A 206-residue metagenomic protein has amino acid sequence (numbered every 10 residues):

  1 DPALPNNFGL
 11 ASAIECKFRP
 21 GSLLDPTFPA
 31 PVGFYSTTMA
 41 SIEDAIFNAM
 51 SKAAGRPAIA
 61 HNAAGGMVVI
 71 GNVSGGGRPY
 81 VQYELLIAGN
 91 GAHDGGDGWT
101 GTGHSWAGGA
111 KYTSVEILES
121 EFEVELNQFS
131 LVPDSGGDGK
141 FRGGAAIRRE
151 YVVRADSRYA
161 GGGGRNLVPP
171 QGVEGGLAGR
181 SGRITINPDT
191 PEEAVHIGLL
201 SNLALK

Functional and structural regions predicted by a protein language model:
D1-K206: Glycine/proline-enriched, intrinsically flexible loops and inter-domain linkers
